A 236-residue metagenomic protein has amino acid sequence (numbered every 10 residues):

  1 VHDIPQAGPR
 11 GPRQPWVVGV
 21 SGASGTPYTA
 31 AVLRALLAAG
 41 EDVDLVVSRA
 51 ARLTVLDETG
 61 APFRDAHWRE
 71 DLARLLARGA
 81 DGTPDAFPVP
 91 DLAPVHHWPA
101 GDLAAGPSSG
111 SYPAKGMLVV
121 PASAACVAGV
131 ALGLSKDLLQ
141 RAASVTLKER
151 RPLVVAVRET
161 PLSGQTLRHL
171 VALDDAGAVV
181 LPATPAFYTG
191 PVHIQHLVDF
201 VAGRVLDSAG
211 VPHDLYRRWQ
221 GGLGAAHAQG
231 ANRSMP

Functional and structural regions predicted by a protein language model:
H2-L153, P161-P236: A cross-family phosphate/adenosyl-ligand binding-site feature
